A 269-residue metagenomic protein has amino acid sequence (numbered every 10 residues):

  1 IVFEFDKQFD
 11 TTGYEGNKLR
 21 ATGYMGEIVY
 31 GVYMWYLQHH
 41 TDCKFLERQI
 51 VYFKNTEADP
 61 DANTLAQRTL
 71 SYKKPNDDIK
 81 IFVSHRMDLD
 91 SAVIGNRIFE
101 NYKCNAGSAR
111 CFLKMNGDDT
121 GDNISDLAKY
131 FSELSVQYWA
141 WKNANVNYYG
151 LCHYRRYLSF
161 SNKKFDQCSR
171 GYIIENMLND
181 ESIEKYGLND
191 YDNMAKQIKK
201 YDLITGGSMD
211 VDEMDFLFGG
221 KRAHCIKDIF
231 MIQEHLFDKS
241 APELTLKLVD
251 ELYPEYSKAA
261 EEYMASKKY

Functional and structural regions predicted by a protein language model:
I1-Y269: ER/Golgi luminal nucleotide-sugar-dependent glycosyltransferases, focusing on the catalytic module
